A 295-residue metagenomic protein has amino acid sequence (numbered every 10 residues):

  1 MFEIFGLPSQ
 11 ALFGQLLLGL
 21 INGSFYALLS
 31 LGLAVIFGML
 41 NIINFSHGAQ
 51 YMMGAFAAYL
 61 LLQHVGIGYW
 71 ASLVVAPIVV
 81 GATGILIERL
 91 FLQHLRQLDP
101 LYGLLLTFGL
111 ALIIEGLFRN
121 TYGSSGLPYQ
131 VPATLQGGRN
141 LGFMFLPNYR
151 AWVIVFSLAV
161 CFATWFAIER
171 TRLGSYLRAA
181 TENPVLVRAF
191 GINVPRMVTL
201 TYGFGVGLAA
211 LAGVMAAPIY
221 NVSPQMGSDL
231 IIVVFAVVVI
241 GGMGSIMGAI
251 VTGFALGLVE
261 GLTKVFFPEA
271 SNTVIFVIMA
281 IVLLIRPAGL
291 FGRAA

Functional and structural regions predicted by a protein language model:
M1-L29, A57, G68-S72, L98-Y102 (+3 more regions): Membrane-interfacial amphipathic/re-entrant helices at transmembrane-helix boundaries
F2, A11, L90, T121 (+3 more regions): Cytosolic-side transmembrane-helix boundaries in multi-pass membrane proteins
A11-Q63, L86, L90-R96, L101-Y102 (+1 more regions): Single transmembrane alpha-helix segments in multi-pass membrane proteins
N22, M144-V222, I246-T252: Helix-loop-helix "hairpin" substructures at the membrane interface of multi-pass membrane proteins
Y26, G66-I78, T199-A209, G213-V214 (+2 more regions): Transmembrane alpha-helical segments in multi-pass inner-membrane proteins
A55-Y59, P77-T83, F108-F118, F156-W165 (+4 more regions): Hydrophobic core segments of alpha-helical transmembrane domains in multi-pass membrane transport and ion-translocation
G66-L110, L117, V251-T252, L256 (+1 more regions): Alpha-helical transmembrane segments within multi-pass membrane transporters and channels
H94-R170, V194-L200, L262, E269 (+2 more regions): Transmembrane helix-bundle core of multi-pass membrane transporters and related energy-transducing complexes
